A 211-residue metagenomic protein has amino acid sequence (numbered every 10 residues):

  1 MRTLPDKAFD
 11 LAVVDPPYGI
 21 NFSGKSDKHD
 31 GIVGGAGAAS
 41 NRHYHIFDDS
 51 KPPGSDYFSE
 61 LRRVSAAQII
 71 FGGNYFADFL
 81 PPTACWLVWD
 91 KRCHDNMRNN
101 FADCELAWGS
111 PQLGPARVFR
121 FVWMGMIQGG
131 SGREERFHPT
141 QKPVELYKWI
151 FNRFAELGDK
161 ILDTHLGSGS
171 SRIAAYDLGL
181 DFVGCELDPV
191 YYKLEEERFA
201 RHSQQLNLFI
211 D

Functional and structural regions predicted by a protein language model:
R2-V14, Y18, F22-D48, S59-D211: Class I S-adenosyl-L-methionine
D49-S55: Alpha-helix-centered segments that form part of catalytic cores
